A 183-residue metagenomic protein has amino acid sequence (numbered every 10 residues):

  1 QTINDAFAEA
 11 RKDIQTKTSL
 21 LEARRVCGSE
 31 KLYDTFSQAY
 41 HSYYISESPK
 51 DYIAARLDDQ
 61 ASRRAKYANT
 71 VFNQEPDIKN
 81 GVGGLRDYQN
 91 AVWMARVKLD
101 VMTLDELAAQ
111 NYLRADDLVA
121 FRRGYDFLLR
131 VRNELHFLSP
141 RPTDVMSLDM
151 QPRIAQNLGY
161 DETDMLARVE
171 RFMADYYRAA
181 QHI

Functional and structural regions predicted by a protein language model:
Q1-I183: A nucleotide- and high-energy phosphate-metabolite-utilizing enzyme signature
